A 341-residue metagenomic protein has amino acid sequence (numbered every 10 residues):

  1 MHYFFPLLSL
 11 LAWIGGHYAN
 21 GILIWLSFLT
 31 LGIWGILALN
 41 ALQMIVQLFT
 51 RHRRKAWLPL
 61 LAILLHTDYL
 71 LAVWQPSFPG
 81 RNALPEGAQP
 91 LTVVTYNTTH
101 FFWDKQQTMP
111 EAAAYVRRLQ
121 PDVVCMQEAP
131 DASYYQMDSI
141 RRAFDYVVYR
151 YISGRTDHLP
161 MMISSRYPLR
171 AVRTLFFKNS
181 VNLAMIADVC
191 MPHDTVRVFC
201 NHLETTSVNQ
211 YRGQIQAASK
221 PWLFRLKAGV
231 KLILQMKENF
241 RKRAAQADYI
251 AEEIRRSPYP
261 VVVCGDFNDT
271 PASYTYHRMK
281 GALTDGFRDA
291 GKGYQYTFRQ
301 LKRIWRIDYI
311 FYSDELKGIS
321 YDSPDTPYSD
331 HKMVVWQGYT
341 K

Functional and structural regions predicted by a protein language model:
M1-F49, A56-L60, H66-D68, T174 (+2 more regions): Metal-dependent phosphoester-hydrolase catalytic domains
M1-S139, R155-H158, A247-D248, K341: N-terminal, active-site-proximal structural segment of metallo-dependent hydrolase catalytic domains
L64-G87, D104, V123-Q216, D322-T326: Structured beta-strand-rich core segments of catalytic domains in phosphoester-bond hydrolases
P90-F102, T195-E204, K227-V230: Active-site-proximal beta-strand elements of phosphoester/diester hydrolases
L91, Q120-D122, D194-V196, P258-P260: Loop/turn elements at helix/coil->beta-strand transitions in domains of secreted/extracellular proteins
Y96, Q127, N201, C264-D266: Active-site flanking residues adjacent to catalytic metal/cofactor-binding acidic residues
T99, P130, P168, E204 (+2 more regions): Catalytic metal-binding/acid-base residues of hydrolase active sites
G213-Q235: A solvent-exposed, charged loop/short amphipathic helix patch at secondary-structure junctions
